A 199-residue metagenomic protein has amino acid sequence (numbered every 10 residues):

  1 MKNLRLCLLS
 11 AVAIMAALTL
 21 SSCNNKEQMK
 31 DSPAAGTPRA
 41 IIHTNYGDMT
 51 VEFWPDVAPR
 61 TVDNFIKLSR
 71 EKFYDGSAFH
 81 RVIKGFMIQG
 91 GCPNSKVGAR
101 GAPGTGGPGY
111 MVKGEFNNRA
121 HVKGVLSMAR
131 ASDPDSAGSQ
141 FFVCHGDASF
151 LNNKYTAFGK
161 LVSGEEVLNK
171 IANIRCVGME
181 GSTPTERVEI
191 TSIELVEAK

Functional and structural regions predicted by a protein language model:
L4-S10, L18-K199: Cyclophilin-like peptidyl-prolyl cis-trans isomerases
